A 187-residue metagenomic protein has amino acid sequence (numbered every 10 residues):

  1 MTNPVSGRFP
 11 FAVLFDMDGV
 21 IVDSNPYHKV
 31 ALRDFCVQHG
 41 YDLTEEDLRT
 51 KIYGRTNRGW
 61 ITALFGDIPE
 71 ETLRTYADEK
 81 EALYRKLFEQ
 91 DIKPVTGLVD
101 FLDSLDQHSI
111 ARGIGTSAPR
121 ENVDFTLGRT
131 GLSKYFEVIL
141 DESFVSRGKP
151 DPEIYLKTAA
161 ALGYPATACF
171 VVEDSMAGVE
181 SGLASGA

Functional and structural regions predicted by a protein language model:
T2: Phosphate-group recognition and catalysis centered on beta-loop-alpha active-site segments
V5-V99, S104-H108: N-terminal helical cap/lid subdomain that shapes the substrate entry/recognition surface in HAD-like hydrolases
D23, I92, I114, A168-C169: Residue-level marker of alpha-helix boundaries and capping positions
G113, P119-V171, M176-A187: Substrate-recognition "cap/lid" segment bordering the active-site pocket of phosphatases
